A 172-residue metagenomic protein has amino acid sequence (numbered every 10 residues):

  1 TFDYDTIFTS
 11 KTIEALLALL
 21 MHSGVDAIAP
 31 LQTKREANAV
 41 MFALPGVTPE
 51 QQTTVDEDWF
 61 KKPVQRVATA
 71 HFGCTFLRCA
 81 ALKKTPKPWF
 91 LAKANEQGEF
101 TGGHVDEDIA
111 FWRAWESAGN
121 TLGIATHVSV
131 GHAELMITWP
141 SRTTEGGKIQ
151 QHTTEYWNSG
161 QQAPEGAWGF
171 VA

Functional and structural regions predicted by a protein language model:
T1, F60-P63, G123: Preference for short coil/turn "hinge" residues that link or interrupt alpha-helices
T1-I7: Short beta-strand-to-loop acidic/aromatic patch adjacent to the donor-nucleotide binding site
I7, T33-E36, V130, T138: Surface-exposed, flexible loop/turn segments at secondary-structure boundaries
I7-S10, V105: Generic alpha-helical scaffold signal
T9-E96: Conserved catalytic core of nucleotide-sugar-dependent glycosyltransferases
K84-A172: C-terminal catalytic/acceptor-binding lobe
